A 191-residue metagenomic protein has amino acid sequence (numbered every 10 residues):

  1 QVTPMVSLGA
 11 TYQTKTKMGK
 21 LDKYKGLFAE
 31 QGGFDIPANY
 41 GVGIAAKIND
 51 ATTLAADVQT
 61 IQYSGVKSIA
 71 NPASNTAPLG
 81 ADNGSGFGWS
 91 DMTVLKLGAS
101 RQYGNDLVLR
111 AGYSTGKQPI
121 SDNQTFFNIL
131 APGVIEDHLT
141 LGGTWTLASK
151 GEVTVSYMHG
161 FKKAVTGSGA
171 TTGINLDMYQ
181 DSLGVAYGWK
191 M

Functional and structural regions predicted by a protein language model:
Q1-M191: Outer-membrane beta-barrel porins/channels
